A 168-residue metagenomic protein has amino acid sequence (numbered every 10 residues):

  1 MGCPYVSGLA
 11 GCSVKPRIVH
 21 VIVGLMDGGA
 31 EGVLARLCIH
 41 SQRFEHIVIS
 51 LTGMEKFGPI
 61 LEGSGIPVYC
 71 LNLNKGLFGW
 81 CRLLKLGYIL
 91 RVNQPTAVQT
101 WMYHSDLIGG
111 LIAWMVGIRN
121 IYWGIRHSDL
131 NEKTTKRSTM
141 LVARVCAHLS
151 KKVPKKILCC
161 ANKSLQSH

Functional and structural regions predicted by a protein language model:
G2-H168: Membrane-interface segments of envelope glycosyltransferases acting on lipid-linked substrates or membrane lipids
